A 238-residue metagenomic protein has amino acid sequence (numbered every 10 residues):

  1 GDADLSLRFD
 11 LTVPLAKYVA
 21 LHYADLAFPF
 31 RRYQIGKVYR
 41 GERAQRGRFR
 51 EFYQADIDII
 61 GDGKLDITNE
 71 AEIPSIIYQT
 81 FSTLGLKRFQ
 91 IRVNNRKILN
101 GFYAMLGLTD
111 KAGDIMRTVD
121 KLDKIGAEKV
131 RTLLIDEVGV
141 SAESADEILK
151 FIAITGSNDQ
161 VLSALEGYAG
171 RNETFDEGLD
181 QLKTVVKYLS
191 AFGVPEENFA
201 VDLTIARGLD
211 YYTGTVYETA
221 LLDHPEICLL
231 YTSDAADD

Functional and structural regions predicted by a protein language model:
G1, L106: Charged, often glycine-rich, active-site loop that binds/positions anionic groups
D2, D10-K87, K97, L133-L229 (+1 more regions): Positively charged, Gly/Ser-enriched RNA/tRNA-binding surfaces
I91-V93: Short internal beta-strands
G101-A104: A short acidic (Asp/Glu
L108-A127: Acidic, His- and aromatic-enriched active-site or binding-groove loops in soluble protein domains that engage sugars
G126-K129, E173: Glycine-centered helix-coil hinge/cap
D234-D238: A short, hydrophobic C-terminal helix/tail in secreted or cell-surface proteins
